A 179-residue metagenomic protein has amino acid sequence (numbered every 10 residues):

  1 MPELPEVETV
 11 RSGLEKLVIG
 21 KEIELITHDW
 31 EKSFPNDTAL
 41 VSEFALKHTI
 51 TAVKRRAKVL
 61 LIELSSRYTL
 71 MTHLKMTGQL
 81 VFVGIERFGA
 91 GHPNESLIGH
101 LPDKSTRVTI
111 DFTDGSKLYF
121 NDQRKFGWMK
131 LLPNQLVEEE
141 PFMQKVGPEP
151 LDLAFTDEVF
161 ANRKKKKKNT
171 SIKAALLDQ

Functional and structural regions predicted by a protein language model:
M1-L118: A cross-family signal for N-terminal binding/gating loops and helix N-caps that shape access to the active site
L70-Q179: Phosphate/anion-contacting hairpin/loop surfaces
